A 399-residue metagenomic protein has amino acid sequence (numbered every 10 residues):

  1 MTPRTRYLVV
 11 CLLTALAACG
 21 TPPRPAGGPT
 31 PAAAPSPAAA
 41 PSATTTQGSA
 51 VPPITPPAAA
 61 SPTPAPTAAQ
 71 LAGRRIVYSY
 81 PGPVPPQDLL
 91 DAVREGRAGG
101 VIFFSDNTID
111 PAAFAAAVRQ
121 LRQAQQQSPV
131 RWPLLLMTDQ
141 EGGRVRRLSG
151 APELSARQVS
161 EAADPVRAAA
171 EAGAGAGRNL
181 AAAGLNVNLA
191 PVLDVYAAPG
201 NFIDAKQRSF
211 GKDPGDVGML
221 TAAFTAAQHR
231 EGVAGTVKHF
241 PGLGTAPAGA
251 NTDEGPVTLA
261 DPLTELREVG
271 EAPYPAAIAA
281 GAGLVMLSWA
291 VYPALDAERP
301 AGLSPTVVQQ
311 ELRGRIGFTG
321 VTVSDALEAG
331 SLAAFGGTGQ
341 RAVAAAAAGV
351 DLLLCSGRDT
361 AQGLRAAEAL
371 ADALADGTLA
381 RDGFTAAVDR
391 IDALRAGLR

Functional and structural regions predicted by a protein language model:
M1-A17: Sec-dependent bacterial lipoprotein signal peptides
C19-A69, Y78: N-terminal low-complexity, Pro/Thr-rich disordered segments that flank secretion/membrane-targeting signals
A59-A116, P129, G143-R146: DNA-contacting surface of Y-family translesion DNA polymerases
A68, I109-V130, D216-L379: Second-shell residues forming the walls of enzyme active-site clefts
G73-Y80, G99-F103, L134-Q140, V187-P191 (+5 more regions): Hydrophobic faces of well-ordered beta-strands that scaffold small-molecule active sites in alpha/beta enzyme cores
G82-R94, A169-N179, R267-Y274, G336-A344: Short, acidic/polar
R122-P152, A172-Y196, V217-G242: Glycine-rich, aromatic-flanked loop segments that form ligand/cofactor-binding clefts across common enzyme folds
D372, D376-R399: Mid-to-C-terminal alpha-helical segments outside catalytic/metal-binding sites
